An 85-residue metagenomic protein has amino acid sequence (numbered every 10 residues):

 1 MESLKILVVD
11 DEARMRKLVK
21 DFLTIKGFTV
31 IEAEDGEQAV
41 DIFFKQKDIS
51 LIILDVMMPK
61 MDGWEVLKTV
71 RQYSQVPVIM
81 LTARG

Functional and structural regions predicted by a protein language model:
V9-D10, A33, I52: Conserved sequence signature across two-component system core domains
K17-I25: Charged docking surfaces used in two-component/phosphorelay signaling
G27-E34, I42: Short hydrophobic/Thr-rich beta-strand motif most characteristic of the beta2 strand and flanking loop of CheY-like
D35-Q38, D62-E65: Acidic catalytic/metal-coordinating carboxylates
F44-K47, T69-V76: Conserved phosphotransfer cores of two-component systems
K47-I53: Active-site beta3 strand of CheY-like receiver
D55, T82: Active-site residues of response regulator receiver
M58: Receiver (REC) domain active-site loop signature in two-component systems and cognate sites in sensor histidine kinases
